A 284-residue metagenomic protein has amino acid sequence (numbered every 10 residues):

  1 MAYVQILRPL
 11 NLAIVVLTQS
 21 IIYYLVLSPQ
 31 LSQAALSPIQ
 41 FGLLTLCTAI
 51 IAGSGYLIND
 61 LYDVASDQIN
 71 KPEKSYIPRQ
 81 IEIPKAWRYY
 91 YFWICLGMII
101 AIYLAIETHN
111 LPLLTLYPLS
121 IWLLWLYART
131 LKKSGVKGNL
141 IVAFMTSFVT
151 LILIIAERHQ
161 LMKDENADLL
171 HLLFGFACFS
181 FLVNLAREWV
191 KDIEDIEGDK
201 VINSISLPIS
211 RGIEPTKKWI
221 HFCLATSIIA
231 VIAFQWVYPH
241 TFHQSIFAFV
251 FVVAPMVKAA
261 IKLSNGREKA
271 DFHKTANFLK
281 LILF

Functional and structural regions predicted by a protein language model:
M1-F284: Multi-pass alpha-helical membrane architecture of UbiA-family and related isoprenoid/lipid prenyltransferases
